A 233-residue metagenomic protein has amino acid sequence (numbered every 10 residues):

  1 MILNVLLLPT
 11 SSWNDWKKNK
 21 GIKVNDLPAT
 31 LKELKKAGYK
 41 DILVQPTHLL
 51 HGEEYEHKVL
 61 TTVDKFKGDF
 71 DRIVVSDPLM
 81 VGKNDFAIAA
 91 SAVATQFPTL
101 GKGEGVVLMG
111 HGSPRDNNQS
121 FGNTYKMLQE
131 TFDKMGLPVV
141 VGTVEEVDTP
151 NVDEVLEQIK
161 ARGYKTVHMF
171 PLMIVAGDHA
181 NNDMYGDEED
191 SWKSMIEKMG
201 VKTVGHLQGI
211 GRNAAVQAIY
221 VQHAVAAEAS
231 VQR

Functional and structural regions predicted by a protein language model:
M1-R233: Extended amphipathic ligand-handling, pore-lining, and cofactor/metal-binding catalytic surfaces
